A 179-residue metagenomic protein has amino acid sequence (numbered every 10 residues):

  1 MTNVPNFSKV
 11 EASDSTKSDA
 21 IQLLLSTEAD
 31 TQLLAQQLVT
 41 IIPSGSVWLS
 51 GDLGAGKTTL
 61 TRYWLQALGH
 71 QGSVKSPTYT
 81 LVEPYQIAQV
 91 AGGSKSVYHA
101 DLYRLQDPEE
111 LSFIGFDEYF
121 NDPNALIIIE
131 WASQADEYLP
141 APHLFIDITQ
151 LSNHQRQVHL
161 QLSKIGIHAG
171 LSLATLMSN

Functional and structural regions predicted by a protein language model:
T2-S15, D19-I21, E109-L111, D117-N179: Short phosphate-coordinating micro-motif centered on Lys-Gly-acidic
L24-A35: N-terminal pre-P-loop "Q-motif" helix
Q37-S44: Phosphate-binding P-loop
V47-L49: Hydrophobic anchor at the beta1->P-loop junction of P-loop NTPases
D52: P-loop (Walker A) phosphate-binding loop of NTP-binding proteins
K57: Conserved lysine of the Walker
H70-Y85: Short beta-strand-centered segment that lines the nucleotide-binding/catalytic pocket of NTP-utilizing
V74, Q86-W131: Conserved nucleotide-sensing/catalytic segment adjacent to the nucleotide-binding pocket in NTP-handling enzymes
